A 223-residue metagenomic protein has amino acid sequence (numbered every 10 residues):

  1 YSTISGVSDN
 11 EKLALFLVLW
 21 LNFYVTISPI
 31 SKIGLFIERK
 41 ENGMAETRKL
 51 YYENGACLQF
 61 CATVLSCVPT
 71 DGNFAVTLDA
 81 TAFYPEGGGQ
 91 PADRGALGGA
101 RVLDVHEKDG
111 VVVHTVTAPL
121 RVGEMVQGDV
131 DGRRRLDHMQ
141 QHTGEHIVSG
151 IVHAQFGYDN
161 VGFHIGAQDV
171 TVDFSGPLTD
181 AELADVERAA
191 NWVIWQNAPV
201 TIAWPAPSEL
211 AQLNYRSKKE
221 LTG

Functional and structural regions predicted by a protein language model:
T3, L21-F36: Short, positively charged and aromatic/hydrophobic N-terminal segments
G6-N10: Cationic, amphipathic, low-complexity segments that mediate targeting or membrane/lipid association
E11, P29-K32, E41: Charged/polar low-complexity intrinsically disordered segments
L13, L21, R39: Cationic, low-complexity basic patches in intrinsically disordered or flexible, solvent-exposed regions
G43-G223: A glycine- and charged-residue-rich anion-binding loop/surface
